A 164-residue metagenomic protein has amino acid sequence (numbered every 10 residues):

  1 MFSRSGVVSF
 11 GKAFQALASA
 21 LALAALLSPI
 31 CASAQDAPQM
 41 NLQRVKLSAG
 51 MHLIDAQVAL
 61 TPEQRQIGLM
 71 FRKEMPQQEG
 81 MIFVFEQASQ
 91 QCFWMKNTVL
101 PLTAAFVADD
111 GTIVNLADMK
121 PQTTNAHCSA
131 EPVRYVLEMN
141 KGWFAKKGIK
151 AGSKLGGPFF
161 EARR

Functional and structural regions predicted by a protein language model:
M1-G11: N-terminal secretory signal peptides that target proteins for export/translocation
R4-S5, L27, T61: Exposed boundary/loop context
A13-A16, D36: Intrinsic disorder/low-complexity segments enriched in polar/small residues
A16-P29: Bacterial N-terminal signal peptides
I30-A34: Sec/Tat signal peptide C-region and signal peptidase I cleavage site
Q35-R164: Compact, glycine-rich, soluble single-domain proteins
